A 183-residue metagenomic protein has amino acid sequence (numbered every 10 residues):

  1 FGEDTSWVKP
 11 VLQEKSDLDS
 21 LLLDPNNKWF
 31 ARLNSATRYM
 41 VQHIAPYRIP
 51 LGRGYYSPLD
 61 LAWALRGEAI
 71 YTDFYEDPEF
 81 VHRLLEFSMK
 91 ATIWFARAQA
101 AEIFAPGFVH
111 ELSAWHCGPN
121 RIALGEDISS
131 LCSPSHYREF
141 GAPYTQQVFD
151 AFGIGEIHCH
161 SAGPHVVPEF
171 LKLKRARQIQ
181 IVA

Functional and structural regions predicted by a protein language model:
F1-D19: A contiguous, low-structure linker/loop signature
G2-D4, L22-A183: Active-site loop segments of alpha/beta catalytic cores
